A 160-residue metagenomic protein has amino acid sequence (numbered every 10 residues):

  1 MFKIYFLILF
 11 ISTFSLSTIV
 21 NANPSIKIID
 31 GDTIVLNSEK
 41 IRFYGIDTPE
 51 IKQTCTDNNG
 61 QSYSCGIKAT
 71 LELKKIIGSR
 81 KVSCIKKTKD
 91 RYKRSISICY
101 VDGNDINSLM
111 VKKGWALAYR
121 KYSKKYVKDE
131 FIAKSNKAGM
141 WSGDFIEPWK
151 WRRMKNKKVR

Functional and structural regions predicted by a protein language model:
F2-F6, F10-R160: Small beta-barrel nucleic-acid-binding modules, primarily SNase/OB-fold domains and secondarily Tudor-like barrels
